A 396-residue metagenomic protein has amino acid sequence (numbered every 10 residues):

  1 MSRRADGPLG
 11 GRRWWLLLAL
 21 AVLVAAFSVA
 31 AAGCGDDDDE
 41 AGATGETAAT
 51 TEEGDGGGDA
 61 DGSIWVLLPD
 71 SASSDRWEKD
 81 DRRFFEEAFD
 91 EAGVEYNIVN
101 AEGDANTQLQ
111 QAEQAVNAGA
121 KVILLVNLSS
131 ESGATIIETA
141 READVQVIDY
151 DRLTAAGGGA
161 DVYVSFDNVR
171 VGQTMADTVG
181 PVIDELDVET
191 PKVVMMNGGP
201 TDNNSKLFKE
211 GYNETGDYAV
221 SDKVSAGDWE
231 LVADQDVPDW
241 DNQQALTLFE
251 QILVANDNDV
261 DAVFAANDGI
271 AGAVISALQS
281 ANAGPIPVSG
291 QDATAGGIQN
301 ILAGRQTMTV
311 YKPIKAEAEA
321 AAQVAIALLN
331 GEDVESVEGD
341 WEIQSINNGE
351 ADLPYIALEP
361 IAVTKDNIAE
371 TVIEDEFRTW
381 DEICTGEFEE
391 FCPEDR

Functional and structural regions predicted by a protein language model:
R3, R13, C34-R396: A residue-level marker of the well-folded mature domains of exported/periplasmic proteins
R3-A19: Bacterial N-terminal signal peptides that target proteins for export
A19-L20, I368: Enrichment for repetitive, rod-forming helical segments
L20-F27: Hydrophobic helical h-region of N-terminal Sec-dependent signal peptides in bacterial secretory/periplasmic proteins
V29-G33: C-terminal motif of bacterial Sec signal peptides marking the signal peptidase cleavage site
